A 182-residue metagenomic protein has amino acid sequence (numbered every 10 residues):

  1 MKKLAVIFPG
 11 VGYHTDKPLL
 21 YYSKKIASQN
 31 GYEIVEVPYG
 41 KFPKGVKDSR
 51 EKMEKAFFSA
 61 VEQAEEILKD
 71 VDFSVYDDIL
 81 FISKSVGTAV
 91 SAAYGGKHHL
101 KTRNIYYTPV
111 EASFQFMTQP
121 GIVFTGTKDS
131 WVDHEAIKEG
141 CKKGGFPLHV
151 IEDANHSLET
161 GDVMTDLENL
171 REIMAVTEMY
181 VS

Functional and structural regions predicted by a protein language model:
K2-V75: Serine-hydrolase catalytic machinery in alpha/beta-hydrolase-like enzymes
G10-V11, Y39, I105-S113, G126-K128: Active-site nucleophile loop of the alpha/beta-hydrolase fold
Y13, T127-V132, H156-S157: Acidic catalytic loop of the alpha/beta-hydrolase fold
Y76-F81, N104: Conserved alpha/beta-hydrolase fold motif
I79-A92: Gly/Ala-rich beta-loop-alpha elbow adjacent to hydrolase catalytic centers
H98-E111, P120: A conserved short beta-strand
V123-T125, D129, I137: Short beta-strand/loop motif that positions the catalytic acidic residue of the alpha/beta-hydrolase fold
A154-N169: Catalytic histidine-centered segment of alpha/beta-hydrolase-like enzymes
